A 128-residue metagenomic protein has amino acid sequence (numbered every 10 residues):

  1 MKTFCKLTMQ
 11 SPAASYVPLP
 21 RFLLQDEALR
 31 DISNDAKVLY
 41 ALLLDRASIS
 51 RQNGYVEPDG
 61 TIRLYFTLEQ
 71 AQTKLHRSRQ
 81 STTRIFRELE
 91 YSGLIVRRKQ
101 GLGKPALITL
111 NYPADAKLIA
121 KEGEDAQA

Functional and structural regions predicted by a protein language model:
M1-E69: Short recognition helix of helix-turn-helix/winged-helix DNA-binding domains
K2-T8, A114-A128: Charged low-complexity intrinsically disordered patches
P20, T109-N111, I119-A120: Poly-acidic low-complexity segments
A47-L110, A114: Winged helix-turn-helix DNA-binding recognition segment
